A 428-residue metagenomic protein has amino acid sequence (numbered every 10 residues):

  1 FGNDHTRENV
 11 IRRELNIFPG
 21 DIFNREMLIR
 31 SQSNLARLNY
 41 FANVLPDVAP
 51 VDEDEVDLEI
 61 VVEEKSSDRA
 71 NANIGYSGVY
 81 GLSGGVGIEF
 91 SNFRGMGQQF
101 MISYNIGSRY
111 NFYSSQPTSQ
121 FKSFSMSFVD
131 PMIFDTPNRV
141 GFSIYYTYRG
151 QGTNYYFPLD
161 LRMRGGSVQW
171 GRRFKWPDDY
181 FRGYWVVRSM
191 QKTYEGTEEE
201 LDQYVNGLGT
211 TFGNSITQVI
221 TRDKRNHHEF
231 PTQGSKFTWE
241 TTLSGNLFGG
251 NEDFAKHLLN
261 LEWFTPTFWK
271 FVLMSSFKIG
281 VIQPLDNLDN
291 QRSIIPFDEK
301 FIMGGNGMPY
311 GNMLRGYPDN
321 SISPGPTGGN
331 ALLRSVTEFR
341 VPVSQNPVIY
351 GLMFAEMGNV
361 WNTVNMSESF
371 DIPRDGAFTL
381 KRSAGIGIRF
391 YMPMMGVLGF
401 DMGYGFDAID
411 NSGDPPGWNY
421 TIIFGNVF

Functional and structural regions predicted by a protein language model:
H5-F18: N-terminal periplasmic "start-of-domain" segments of outer-membrane beta-barrel proteins
N24-E229, S235-T238, R315-G316, I322-N330 (+2 more regions): Gram-negative/organellar outer-membrane beta-barrel architecture
R37, R69-N71, G75-G81, E198-I349 (+3 more regions): C-terminal outer-membrane beta-barrel translocator/porin domains of Gram-negative envelope proteins and their
Q120, R162, D253-H257, T379-R382: Short, glycine/acidic-rich beta->alpha junctions
G304-M308, M366-F428: C-terminal beta-signal and terminal closure region of outer-membrane beta-barrel proteins
